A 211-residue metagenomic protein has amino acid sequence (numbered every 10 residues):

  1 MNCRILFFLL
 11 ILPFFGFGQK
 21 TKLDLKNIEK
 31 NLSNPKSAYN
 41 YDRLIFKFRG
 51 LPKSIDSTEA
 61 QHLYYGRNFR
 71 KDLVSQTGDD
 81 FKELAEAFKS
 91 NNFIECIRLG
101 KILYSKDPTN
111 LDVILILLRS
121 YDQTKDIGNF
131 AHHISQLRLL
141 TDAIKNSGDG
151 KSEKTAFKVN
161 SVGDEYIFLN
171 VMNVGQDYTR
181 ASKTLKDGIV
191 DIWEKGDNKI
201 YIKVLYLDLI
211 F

Functional and structural regions predicted by a protein language model:
M1-D24: Bacterial Sec-dependent N-terminal signal peptides
K20-S90, I144, S152-F211: N-terminal alpha-helical interaction modules that lie
D80, I114-L117, Y121: TPR repeat positional signature
L111-D112, L139-S152: Boundary/linker segments of alpha-helical solenoid repeat arrays
D122-K145, N173: TPR/TPR-like (Sel1-like) alpha-helical repeat modules
